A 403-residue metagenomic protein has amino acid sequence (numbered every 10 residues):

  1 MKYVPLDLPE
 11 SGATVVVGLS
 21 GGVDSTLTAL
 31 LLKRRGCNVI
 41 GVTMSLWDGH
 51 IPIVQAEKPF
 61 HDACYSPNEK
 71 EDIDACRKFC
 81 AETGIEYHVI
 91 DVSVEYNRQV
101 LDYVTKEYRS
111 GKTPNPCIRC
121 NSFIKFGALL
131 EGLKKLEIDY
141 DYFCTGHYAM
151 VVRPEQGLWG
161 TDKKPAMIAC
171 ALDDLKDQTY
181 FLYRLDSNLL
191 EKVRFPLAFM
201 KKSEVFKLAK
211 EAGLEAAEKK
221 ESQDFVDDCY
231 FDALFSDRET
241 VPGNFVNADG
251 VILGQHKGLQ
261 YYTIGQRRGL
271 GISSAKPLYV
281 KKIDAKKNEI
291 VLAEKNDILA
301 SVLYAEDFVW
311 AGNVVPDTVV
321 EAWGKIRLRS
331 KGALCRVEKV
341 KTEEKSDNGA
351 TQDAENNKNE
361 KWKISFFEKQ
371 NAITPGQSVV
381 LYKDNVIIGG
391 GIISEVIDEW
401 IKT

Functional and structural regions predicted by a protein language model:
M1-Y183, K210, T403: ATP-dependent adenylation/nucleotidyltransferase module used to activate substrates
P9-G12, S20, C144-T403: AMP-forming adenylation/ATP pyrophosphatase catalytic core
